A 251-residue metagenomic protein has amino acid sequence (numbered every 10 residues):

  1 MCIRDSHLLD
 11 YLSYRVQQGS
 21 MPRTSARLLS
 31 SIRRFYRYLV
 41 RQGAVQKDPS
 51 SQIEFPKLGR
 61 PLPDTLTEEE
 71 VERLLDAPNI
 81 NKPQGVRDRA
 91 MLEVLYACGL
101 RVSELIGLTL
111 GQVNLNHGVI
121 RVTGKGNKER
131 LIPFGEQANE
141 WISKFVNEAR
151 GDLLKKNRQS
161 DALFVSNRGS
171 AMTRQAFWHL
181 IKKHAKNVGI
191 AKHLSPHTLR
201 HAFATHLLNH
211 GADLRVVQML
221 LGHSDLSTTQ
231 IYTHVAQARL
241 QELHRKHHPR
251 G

Functional and structural regions predicted by a protein language model:
R4-G251: Conserved catalytic core of the tyrosine transesterase superfamily
